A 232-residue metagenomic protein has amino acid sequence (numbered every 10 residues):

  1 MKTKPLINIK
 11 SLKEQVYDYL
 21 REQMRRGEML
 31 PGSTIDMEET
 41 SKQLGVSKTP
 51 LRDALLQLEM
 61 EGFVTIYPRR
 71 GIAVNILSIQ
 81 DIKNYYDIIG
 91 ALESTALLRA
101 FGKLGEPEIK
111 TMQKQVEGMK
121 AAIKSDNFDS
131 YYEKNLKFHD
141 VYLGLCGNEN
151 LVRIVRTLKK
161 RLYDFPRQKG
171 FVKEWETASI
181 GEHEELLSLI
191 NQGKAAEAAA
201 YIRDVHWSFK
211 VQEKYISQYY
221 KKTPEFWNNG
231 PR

Functional and structural regions predicted by a protein language model:
M1-L98, G102, K214-R232: Short linear motifs at protein or domain termini
S11, I109-K110, E174-T177: Short helix-capping and inter-helix turn/linker motifs at the boundaries of alpha-helical repeat units
K13, Y86-I89, Y131-N135, E176 (+1 more regions): Amphipathic, non-transmembrane alpha-helical scaffold segments
M60, V64-T65, L158-K160, W175-E176: Mobile beta-alpha loop/short-helix "lid" or hinge segments that flank ligand
I72, Q80, L98, E117 (+2 more regions): Positions in alpha-helical segments
K103-Q168, G181-E185, E197-S208: Conserved amphipathic alpha-helical segments that form helical-bundle/coiled-coil interaction surfaces
W175-R232: C-terminal regulatory/effector modules of DNA-binding transcriptional regulators
